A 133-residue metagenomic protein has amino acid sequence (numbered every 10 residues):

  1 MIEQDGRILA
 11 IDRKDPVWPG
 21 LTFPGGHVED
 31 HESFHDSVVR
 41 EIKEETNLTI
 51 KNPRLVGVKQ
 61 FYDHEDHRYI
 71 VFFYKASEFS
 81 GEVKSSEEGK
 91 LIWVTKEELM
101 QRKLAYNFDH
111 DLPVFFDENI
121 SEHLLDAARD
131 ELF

Functional and structural regions predicted by a protein language model:
M1, P24, V56, K75 (+1 more regions): Residues in well-ordered beta-strands of folded domains
M1-T22, I50, R54: N-terminal strand-loop-strand
A10, G57, W93-T95: Structural signal for conserved beta-strand scaffold positions within catalytic alpha/beta enzyme cores
W18-L21, G89-F133: Nudix hydrolase/Nudix homology domain
T22, H27-V28: Gly/Ser/Thr-rich beta-alpha loop segments that engage phosphate groups in nucleotides
V28-K51, Y62-H110: Unchanged
V56-Y62: Short, solvent-exposed loop/turn elements at beta->coil junctions and helix N-caps that rim active or binding pockets
